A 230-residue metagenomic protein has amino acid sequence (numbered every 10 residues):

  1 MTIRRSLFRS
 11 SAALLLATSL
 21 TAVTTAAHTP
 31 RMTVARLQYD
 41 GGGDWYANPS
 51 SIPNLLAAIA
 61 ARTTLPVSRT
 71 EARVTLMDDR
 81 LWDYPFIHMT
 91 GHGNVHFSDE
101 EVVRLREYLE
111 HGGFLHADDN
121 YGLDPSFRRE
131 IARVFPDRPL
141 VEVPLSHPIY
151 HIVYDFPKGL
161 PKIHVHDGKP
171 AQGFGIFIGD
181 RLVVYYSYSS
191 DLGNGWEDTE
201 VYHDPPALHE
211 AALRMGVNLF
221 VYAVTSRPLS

Functional and structural regions predicted by a protein language model:
L7-F8: N-terminal export leaders
A12-T21: Hydrophobic helical h-region of N-terminal Sec-dependent signal peptides in bacterial secretory/periplasmic proteins
T25-F86, T90-G93, D191-L192, D198-S230: Aromatic-Pro/Gly-enriched surface loop or interdomain linker that acts as a lid/target-recognition segment
T29-M32, W82-F86, E110-F114, R138 (+1 more regions): Loop/turn elements at helix/coil->beta-strand transitions in domains of secreted/extracellular proteins
V34, F86-P125: Short alpha-beta junction capping motif
L37-D40, M77, M89-H92, H111 (+3 more regions): Active-site-proximal beta-strand/loop segments in catalytic clefts of secreted hydrolases
G42, D124-E200, P206-V217: An acidic, glycine-rich "communication" segment
P49-L56, V102, R106, D124 (+3 more regions): Extracytoplasmic/secreted envelope proteins and their assembly/folding machinery, especially bacterial periplasmic
